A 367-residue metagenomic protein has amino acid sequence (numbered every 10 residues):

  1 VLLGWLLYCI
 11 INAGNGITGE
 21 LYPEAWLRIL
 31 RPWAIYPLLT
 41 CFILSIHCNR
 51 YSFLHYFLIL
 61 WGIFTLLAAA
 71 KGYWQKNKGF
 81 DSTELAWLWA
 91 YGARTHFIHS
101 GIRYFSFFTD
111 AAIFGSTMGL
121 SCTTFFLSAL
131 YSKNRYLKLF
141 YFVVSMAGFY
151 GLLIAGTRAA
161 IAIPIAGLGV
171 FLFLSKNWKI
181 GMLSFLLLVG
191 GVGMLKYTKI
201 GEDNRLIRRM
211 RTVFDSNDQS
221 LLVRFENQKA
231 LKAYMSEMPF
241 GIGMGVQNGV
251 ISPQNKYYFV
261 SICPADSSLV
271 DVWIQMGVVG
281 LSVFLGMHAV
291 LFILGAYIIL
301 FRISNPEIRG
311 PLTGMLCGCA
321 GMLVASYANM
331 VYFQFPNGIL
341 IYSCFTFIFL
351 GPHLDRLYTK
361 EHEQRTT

Functional and structural regions predicted by a protein language model:
V1-I11, I17-E20, A25, S52-H55 (+6 more regions): Transmembrane signal-anchor hairpin modules in multi-pass inner-membrane enzymes, especially those that act on
V1-L6, Y22-I46, I59-L60, T65: Aromatic-anchored transmembrane helix interface
L6-G14, L38-C41, H55-G101, F105-L174 (+4 more regions): Alpha-helical transmembrane segments of multi-pass inner-membrane proteins
E24-R31, H96-A111, S216, V223: Short aromatic-rich membrane-water interface segments that cap or initiate transmembrane helices in multi-pass membrane
I98, G201-D203, R211-M276, I298-R302: Long extracytoplasmic/lumenal interhelical loops at the membrane interface of multi-pass membrane proteins
S106, D110-A112, F149, M238-P239 (+2 more regions): A conserved mid-to-late transmembrane alpha helix and its immediate loop/hinge that forms the functional core
T123, V290, G314-T367: Transmembrane alpha-helices of multi-pass inner-membrane enzymes
R135-F140, G169, M276-L323: Hydrophobic transmembrane alpha-helices and their immediate junctions
